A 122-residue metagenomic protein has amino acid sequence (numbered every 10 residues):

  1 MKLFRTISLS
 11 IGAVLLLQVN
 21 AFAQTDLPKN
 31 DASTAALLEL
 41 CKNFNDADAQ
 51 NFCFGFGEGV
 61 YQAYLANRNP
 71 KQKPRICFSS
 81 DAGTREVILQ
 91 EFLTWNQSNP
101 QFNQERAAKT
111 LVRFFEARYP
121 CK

Functional and structural regions predicted by a protein language model:
M1-T6: Positively charged n-region of N-terminal signal peptides that target proteins for export
S8-Q18: Bacterial N-terminal signal peptides
V19-T25: Sec/Tat signal peptide C-region and signal peptidase I cleavage site
T25-A32, E116: Active-site-proximal alpha-helical scaffolds that flank and shape metal-associated catalytic sites
K29-I88: Short N-proximal segments of mature Sec-exported proteins
L93-K122: Short, compact, well-ordered microdomains
